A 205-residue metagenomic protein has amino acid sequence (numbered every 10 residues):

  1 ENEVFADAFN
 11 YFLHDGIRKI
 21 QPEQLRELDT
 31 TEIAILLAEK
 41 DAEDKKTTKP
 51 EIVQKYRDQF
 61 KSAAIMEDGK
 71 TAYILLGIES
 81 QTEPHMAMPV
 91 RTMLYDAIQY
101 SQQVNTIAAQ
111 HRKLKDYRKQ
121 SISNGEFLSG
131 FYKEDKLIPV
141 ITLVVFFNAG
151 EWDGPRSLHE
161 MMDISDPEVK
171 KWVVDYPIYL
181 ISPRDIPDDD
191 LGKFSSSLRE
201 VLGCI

Functional and structural regions predicted by a protein language model:
E1-I205: Conserved single-residue anchors adjacent to enzymatic active/cofactor-binding motifs
